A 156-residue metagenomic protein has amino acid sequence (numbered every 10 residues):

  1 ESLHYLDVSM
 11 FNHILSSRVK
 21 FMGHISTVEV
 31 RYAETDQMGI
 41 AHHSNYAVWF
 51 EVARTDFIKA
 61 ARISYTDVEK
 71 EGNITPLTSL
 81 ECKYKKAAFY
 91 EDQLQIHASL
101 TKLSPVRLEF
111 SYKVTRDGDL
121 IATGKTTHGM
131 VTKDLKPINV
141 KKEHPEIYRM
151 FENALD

Functional and structural regions predicted by a protein language model:
L3-L6: Short hydrophobic targeting helices and cationic amphipathic motifs that mediate membrane/organellar targeting
F11-Q95, T101-D156: Terminal targeting signals and extreme-terminal segments of soluble enzymes
